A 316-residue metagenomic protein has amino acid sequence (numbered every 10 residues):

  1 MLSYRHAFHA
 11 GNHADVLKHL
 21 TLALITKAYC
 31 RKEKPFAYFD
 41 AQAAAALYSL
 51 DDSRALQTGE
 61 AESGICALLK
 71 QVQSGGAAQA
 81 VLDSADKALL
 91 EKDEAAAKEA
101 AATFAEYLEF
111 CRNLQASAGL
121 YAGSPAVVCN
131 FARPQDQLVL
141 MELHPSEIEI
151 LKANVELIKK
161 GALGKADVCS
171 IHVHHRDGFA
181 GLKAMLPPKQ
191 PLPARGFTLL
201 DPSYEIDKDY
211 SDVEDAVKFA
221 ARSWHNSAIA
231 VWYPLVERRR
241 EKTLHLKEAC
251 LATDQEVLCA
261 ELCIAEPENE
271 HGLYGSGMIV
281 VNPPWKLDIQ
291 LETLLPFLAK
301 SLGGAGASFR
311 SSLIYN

Functional and structural regions predicted by a protein language model:
M1-N316: Class I S-adenosyl-L-methionine-dependent methyltransferase catalytic core
